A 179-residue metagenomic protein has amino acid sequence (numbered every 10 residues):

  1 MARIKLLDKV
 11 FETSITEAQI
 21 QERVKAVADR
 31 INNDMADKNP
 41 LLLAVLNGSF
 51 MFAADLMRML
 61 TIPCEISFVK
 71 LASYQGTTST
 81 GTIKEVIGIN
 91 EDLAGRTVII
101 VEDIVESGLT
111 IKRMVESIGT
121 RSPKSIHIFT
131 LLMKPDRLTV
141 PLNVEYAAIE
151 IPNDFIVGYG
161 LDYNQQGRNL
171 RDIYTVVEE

Functional and structural regions predicted by a protein language model:
M1-E179: PRPP-associated nucleotide enzymes
